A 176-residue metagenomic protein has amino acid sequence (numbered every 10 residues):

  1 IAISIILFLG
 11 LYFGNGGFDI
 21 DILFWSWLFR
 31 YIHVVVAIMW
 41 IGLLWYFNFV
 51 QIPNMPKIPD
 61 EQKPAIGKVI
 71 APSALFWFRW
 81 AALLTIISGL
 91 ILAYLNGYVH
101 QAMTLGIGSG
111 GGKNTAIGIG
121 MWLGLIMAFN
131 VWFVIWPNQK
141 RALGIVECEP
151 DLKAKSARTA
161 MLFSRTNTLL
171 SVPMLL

Functional and structural regions predicted by a protein language model:
I1-L176: Polytopic transmembrane helical bundles with strong interfacial aromatic enrichment
